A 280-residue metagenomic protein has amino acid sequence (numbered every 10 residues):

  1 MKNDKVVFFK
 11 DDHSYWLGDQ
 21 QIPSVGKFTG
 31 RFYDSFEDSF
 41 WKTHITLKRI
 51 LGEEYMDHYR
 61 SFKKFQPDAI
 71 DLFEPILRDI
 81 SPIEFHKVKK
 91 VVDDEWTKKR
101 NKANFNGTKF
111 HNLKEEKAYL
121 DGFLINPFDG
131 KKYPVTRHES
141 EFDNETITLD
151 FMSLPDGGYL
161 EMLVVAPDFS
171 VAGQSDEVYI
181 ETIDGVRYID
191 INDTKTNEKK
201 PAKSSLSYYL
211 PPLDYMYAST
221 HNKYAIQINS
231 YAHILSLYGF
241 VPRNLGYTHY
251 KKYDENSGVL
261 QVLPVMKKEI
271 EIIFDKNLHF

Functional and structural regions predicted by a protein language model:
M1-K109: Charged, glycine-rich intrinsically disordered N-terminal tails and low-complexity linkers that flank
M1-K2, Y119, D168, K199 (+3 more regions): Accessory terminal regions of nucleic-acid processing enzymes
G52, R78, T97, E115 (+2 more regions): Generic surface-pattern signal
K90-P211: Catalytic cores of nuclease domains that cleave nucleic-acid phosphodiester backbones
A218-A225, S230-F280: Metal-dependent nuclease catalytic regions and adjoining charged, substrate-binding loops involved in nucleic-acid end
